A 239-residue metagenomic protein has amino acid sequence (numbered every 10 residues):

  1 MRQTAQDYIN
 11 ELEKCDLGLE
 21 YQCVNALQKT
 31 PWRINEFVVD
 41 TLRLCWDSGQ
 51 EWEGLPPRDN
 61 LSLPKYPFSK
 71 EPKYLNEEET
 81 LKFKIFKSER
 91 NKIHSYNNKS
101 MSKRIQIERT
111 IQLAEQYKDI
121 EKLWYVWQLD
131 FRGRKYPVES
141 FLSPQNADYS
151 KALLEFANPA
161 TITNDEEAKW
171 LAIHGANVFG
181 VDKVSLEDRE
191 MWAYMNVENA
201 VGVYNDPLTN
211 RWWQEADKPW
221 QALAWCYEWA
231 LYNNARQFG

Functional and structural regions predicted by a protein language model:
M1-G239: Non-catalytic nucleic-acid-binding interfaces of large nucleic-acid enzymes and RNP effectors
